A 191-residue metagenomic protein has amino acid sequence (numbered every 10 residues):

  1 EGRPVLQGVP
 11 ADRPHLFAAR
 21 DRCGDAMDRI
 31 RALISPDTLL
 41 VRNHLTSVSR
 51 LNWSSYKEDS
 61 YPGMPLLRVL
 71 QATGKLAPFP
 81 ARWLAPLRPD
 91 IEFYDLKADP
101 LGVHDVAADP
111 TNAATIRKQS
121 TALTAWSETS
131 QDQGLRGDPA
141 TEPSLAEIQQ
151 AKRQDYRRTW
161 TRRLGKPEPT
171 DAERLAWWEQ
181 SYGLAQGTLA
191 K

Functional and structural regions predicted by a protein language model:
E1-E92: C-terminal cap/loop subdomain of S1 sulfatases and analogous C-terminal strand-loop tails that border
T73-I91, L96-G102, V106-K191: Long, internal low-complexity/basic segments
